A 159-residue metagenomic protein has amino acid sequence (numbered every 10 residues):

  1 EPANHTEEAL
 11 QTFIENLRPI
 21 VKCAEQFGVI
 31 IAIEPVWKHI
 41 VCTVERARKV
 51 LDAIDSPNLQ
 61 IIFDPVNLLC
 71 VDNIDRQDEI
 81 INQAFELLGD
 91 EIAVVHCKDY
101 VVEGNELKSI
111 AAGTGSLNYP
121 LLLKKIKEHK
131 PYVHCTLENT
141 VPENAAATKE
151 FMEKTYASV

Functional and structural regions predicted by a protein language model:
E1-I61: Active-site acidic/histidine proton-transfer and metal-coordination neighborhood in alpha/beta enzyme cores
R18, V44-V159: Histidine-acidic metal/acid-base catalytic patches
